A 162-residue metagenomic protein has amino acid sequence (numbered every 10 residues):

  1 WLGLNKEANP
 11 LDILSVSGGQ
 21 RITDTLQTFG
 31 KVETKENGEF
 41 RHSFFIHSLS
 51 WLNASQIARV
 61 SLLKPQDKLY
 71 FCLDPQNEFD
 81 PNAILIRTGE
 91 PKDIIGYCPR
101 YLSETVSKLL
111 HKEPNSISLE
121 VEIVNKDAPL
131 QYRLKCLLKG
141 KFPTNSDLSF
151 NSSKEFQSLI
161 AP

Functional and structural regions predicted by a protein language model:
W1-P162: Conserved active-site motif detector
